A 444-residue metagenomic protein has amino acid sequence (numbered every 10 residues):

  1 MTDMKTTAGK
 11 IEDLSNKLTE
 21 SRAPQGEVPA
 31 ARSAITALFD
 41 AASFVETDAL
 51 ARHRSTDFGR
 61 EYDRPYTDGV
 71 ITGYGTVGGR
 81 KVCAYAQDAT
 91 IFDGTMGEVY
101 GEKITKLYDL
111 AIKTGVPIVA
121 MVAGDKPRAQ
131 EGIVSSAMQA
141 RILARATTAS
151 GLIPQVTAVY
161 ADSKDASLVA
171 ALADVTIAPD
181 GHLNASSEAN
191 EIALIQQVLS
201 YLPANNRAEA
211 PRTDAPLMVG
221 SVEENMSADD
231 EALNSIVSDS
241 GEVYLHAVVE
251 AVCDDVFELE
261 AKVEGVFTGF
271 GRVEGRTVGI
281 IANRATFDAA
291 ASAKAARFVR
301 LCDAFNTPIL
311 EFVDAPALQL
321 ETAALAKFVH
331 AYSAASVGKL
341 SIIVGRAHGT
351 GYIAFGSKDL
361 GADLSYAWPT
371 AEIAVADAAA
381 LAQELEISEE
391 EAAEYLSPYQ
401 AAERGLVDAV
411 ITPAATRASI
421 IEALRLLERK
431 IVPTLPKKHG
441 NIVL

Functional and structural regions predicted by a protein language model:
M1-L444: Ligand-binding clefts of soluble mixed alpha/beta catalytic domains
